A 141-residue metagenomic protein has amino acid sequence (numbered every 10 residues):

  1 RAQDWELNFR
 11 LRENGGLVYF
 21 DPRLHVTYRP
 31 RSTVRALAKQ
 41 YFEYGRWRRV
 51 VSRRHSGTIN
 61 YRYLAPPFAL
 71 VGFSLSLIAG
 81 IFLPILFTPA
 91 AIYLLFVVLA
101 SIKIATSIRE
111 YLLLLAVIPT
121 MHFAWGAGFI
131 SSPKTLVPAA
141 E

Functional and structural regions predicted by a protein language model:
R1-I59: Catalytic donor/gating beta->alpha subdomain of glycosyltransferases that bind UDP-sugars
R1-Q3, Y63, P119: Hydrophobic transmembrane-helix microenvironments that flank and shape a buried ionizable site
E43-R46, R62, I92, E110: Intrinsically disordered, low-complexity N-terminal regions enriched in serine/proline/glycine with scattered basic
I59-P67: Select subsegments of transmembrane alpha-helices in polytopic membrane proteins, especially boundary-proximal
R62, A140-E141: Short, flexible loop/turn segments with low-complexity composition
F68-A139: Membrane-embedded multi-pass helical conduit in multi-pass membrane proteins, especially envelope-biosynthetic
